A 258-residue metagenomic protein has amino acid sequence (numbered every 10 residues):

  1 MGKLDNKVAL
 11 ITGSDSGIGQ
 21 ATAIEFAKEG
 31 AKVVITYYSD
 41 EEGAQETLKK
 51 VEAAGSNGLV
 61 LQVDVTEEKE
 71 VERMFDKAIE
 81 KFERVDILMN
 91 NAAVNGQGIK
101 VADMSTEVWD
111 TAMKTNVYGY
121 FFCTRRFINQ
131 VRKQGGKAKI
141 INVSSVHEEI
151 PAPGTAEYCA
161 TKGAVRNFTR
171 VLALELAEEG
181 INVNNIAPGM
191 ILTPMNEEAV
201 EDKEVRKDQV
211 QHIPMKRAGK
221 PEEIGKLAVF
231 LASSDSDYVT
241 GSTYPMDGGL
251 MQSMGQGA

Functional and structural regions predicted by a protein language model:
V8, D15-G17: Conserved glycine-rich cofactor-binding loop
G98, V229, T240-A258: Short C-terminal tail/terminal secondary-structure segment of NAD(P)H-dependent dehydrogenase/reductase domains
I99-V101, S105-M113, Q209: Substrate-binding pocket helix/loop in short-chain dehydrogenase/reductase
A102, I150-A156, E178, K216 (+1 more regions): Active-site loop immediately N-terminal to the catalytic Tyr-X3-Lys motif of short-chain dehydrogenase/reductase
T124, T161, T169: Active-site helix of classical SDR
N129, L174-E178, D237: Alpha-helical segment proximal to the catalytic Tyr-Lys
S145: Residue(s) in the substrate-gating loop at a strand-loop-helix junction that position the organic substrate next
